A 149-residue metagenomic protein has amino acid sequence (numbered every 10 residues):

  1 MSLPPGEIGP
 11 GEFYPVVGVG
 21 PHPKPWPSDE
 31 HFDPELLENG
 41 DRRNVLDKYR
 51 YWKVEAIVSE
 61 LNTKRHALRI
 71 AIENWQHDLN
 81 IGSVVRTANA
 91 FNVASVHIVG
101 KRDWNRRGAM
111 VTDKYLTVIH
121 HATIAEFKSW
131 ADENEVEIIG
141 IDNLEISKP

Functional and structural regions predicted by a protein language model:
S2-N39: Membrane-embedded alpha-helical bundles that constitute the cytochrome b-like, heme-associated redox core of multi-pass
P21, D29-L37, N44-L144: RNA substrate-binding interface of SAM-dependent RNA methyltransferases
I146-K148: Short acidic loop-to-helix transition motifs that present clustered carboxylates
